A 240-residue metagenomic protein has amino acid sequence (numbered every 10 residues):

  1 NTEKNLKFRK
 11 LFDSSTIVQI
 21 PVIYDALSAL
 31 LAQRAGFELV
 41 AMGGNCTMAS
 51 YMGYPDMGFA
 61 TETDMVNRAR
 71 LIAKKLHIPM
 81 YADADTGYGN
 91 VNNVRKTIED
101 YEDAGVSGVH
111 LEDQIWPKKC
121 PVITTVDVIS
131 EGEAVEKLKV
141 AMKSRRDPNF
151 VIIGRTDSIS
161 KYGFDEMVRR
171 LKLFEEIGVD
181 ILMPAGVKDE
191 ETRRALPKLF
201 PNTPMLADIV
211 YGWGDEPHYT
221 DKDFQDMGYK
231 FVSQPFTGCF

Functional and structural regions predicted by a protein language model:
N1-Q234: Alpha/beta enzyme core
